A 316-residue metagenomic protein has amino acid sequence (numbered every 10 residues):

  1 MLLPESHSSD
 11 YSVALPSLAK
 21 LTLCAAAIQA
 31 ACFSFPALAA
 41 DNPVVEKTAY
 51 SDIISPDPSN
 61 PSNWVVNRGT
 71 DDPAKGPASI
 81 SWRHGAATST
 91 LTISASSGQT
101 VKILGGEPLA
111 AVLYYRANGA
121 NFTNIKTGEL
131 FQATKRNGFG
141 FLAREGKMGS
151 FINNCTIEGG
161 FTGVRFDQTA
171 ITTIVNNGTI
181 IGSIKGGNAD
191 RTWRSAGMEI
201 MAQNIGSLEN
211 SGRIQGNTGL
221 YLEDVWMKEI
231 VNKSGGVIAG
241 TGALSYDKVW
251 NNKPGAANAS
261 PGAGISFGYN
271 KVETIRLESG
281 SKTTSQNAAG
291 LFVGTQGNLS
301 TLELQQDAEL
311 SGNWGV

Functional and structural regions predicted by a protein language model:
M1-A39: Gram-negative bacterial Sec-dependent N-terminal signal peptides
L3, Y114-T123, F139-R144, G149 (+1 more regions): Outer-membrane beta-barrel channel domains
A37-S55: Boundary/junction segments of secreted and surface-exposed precursor proteins
N42-P43, D57-I80, A87-P108, N121-G138 (+6 more regions): Beta-strand-rich solenoid/repeat architectures in extracellular/passenger domains of polysaccharide-targeting enzymes
P61, A86-T88, R116-G119, G146-M148 (+5 more regions): Parallel beta-helix/beta-solenoid
I80-W82, L113: Transmembrane beta-barrel domains of Gram-negative outer membranes and organellar outer membranes
A110-Y115, L142, T162-F166, A196-M201 (+4 more regions): Predominantly extracellular/luminal carbohydrate-interaction, adhesion, and secreted-enzyme modules that are
S266, V272, T284, F292-T295 (+1 more regions): Extracellular beta-solenoid/beta-roll
